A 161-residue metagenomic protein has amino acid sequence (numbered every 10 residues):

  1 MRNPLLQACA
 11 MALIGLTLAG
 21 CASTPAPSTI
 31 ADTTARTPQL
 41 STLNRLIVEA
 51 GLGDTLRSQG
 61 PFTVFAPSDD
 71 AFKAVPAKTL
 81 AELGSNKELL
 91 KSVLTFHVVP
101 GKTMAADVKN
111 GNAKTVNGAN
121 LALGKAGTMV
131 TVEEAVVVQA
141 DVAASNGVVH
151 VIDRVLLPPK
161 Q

Functional and structural regions predicted by a protein language model:
R2-Q161: Mature, structured domains of secreted/extracytosolic soluble proteins
